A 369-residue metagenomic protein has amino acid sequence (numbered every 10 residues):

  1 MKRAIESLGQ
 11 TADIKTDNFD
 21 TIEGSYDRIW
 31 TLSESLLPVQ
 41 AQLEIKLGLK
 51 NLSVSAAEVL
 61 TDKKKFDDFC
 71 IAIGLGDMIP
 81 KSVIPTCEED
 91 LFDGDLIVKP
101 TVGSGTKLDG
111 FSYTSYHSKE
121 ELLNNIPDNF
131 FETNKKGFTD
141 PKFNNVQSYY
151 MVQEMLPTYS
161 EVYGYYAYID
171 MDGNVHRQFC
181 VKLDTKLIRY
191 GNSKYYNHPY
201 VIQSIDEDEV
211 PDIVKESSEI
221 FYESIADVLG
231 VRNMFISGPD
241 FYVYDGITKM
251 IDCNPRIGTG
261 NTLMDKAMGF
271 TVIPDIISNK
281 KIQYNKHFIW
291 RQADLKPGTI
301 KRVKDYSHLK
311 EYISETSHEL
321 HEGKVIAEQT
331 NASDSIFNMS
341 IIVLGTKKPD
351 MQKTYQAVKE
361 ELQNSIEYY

Functional and structural regions predicted by a protein language model:
R3-T11: A short, Lys/Arg-enriched amphipathic alpha-helix followed by its capping loop at the start of a domain
T16-L91, G103-T106, F337: Conserved N-proximal alpha/beta basic substrate-recognition cap immediately N-terminal to, or forming the N-lobe
G76-P80, Y113-Y159, F221-V228, Y368: Conserved ATP-binding module of the ATP-grasp superfamily
D95-S115: Conserved anion/nucleotide-ligand pocket segment
P127-R189, E209, G238-K249: Phosphate-binding site of ATP-dependent enzymes
Y159-S224, N254-K281: ATP-dependent carboxylate/phosphate-activation module, predominantly the ATP-grasp catalytic core and closely related
Y222-G260, Q292-K296: Conserved metal-phosphate-binding beta-hairpin within the catalytic cores of diverse ATP-dependent phosphoryl-transfer
I277-Y369: Peripheral (often C-terminal) accessory segments that flank ATP-dependent C-N-forming ligase machineries
